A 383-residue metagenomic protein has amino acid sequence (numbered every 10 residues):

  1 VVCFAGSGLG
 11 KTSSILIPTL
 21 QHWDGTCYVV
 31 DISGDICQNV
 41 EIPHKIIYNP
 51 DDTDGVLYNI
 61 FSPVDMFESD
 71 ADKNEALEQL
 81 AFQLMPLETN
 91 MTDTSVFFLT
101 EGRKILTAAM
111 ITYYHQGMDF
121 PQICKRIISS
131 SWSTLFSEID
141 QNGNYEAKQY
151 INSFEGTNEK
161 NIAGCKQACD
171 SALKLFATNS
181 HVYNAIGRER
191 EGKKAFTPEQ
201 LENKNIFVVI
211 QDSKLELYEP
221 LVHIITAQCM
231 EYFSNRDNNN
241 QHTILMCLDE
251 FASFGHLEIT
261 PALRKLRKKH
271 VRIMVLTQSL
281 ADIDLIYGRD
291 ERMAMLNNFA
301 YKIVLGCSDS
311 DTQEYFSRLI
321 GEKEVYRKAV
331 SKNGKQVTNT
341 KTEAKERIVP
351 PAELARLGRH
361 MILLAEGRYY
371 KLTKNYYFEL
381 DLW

Functional and structural regions predicted by a protein language model:
V2-V271, Y287, A344-W383: P-loop NTPase motor domains
L263-K265, K269-I362: Conserved ATP-driven motor cores of ASCE-family P-loop NTPases powering translocation/secretion/packaging/pilus
